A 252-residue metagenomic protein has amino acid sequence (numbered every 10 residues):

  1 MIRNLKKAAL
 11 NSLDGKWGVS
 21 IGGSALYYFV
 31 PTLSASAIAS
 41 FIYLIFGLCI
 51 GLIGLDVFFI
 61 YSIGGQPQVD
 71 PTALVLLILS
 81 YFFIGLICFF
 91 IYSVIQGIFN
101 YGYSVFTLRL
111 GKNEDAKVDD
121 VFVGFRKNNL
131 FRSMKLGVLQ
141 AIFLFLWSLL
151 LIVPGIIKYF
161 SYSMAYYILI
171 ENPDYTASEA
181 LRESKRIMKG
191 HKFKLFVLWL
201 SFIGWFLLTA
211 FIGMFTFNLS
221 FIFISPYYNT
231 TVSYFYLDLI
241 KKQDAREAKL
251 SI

Functional and structural regions predicted by a protein language model:
M1-I252: Hydrophobic alpha-helical membrane segments
